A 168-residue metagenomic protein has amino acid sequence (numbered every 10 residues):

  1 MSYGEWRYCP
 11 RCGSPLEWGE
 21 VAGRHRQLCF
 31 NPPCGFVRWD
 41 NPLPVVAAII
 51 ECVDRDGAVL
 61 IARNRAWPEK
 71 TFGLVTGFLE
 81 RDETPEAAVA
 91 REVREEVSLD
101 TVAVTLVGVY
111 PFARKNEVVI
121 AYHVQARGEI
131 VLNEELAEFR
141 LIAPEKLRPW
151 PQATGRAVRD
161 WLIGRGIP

Functional and structural regions predicted by a protein language model:
S2-A48: Acidic, metal-coordinating catalytic segment for phosphate/diphosphate chemistry, firing primarily on the Nudix
R11, L28, G73, T105 (+1 more regions): Conserved beta-strand segments that form the floor/walls of ligand-binding pockets within enzyme and binding domains
G19-E20, D100-G108: A short coil-to-beta-strand element that immediately follows conserved catalytic motifs
G23-H25, P68, A113-E117: Short acidic/glycine-enriched loop/turn segments that link adjacent beta-strands
I50-E51, I61, V124, L141: Conserved hydrophobic "DFG−1" position in protein kinase catalytic cores
C52-E95: Conserved Nudix-box catalytic region and its N-terminal flanking loop in Nudix hydrolases and closely related
G108-E135, R140, P144, W161-L162: Active-site-adjacent beta-strand/loop module that shapes the phosphate/pyrophosphate-binding cleft
L141-P151, G155-P168: Long C-terminal interaction/binding lobes of large macromolecular proteins
